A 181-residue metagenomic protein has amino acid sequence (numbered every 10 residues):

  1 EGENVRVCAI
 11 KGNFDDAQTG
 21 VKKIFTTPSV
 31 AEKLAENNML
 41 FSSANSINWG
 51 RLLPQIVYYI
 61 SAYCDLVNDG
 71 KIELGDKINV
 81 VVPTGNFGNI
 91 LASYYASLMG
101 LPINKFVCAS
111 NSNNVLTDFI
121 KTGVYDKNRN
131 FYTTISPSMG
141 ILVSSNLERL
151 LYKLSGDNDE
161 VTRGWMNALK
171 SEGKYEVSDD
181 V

Functional and structural regions predicted by a protein language model:
E1, V82, N89-L91, G100-S110 (+2 more regions): Active-site histidine-anchored catalytic micro-motif
G2-R51, I56, S112-V181: Active-site/ligand-binding loops adjacent to catalytic centers
T19-G20, E32, E36-S97, L101: Domain-scale recognition of functional cores that engage charged ligands
K71-T84, K105-N111, D159-G173: Short alpha-helical "patches" and their helix-cap loops
